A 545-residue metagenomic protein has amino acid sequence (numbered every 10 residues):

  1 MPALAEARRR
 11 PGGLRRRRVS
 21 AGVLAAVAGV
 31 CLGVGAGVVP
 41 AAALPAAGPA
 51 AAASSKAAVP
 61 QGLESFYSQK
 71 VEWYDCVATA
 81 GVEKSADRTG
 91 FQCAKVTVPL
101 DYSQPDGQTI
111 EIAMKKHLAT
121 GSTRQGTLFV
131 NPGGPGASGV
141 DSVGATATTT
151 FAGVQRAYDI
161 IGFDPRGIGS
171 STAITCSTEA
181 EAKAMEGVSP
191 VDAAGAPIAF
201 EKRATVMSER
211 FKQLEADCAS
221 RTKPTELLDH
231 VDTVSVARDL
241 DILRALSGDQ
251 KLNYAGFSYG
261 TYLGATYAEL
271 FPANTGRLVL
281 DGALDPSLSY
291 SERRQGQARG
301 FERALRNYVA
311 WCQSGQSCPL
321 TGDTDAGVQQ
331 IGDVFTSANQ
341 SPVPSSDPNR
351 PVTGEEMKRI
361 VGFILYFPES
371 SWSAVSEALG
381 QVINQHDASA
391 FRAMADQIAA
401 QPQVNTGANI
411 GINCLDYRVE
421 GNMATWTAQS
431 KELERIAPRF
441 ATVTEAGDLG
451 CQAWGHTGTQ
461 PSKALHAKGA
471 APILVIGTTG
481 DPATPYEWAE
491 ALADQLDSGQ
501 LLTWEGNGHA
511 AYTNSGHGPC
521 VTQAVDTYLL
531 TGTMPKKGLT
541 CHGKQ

Functional and structural regions predicted by a protein language model:
P2-V27, G33-A194, E201-T205, D325-I331 (+4 more regions): Catalytic-loop region of hydrolases
P60-Q61, G327-A471, S515-G516: Alpha/beta-hydrolase fold active-site neighborhood
S138, A237-R238, G256-A268: Glycine-rich nucleophile elbow surrounding the catalytic serine of serine-hydrolase chemistry
V154, T175-D192, T266-Q330, I364 (+1 more regions): A catalytic-pocket lid/entrance helix-loop region that shapes and gates access to the active site across common
K223, A237-K251: Conserved acidic catalytic loop of the alpha/beta-hydrolase fold
G469, L474-G477, D481: Short beta-strand/loop motif that positions the catalytic acidic residue of the alpha/beta-hydrolase fold
P482-E487: Conserved alpha/beta-hydrolase "acid-adjacent" motif
E505-Y512: Histidine-bearing beta->alpha loop at or near hydrolase active sites
